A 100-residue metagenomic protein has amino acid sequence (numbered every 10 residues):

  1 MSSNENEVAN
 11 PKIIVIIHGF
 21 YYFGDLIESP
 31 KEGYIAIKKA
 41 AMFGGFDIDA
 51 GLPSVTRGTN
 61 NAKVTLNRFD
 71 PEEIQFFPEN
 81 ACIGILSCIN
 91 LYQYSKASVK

Functional and structural regions predicted by a protein language model:
S3-K100: Conserved RNA-binding domains used in RNP assembly and mRNA/RNA metabolism
